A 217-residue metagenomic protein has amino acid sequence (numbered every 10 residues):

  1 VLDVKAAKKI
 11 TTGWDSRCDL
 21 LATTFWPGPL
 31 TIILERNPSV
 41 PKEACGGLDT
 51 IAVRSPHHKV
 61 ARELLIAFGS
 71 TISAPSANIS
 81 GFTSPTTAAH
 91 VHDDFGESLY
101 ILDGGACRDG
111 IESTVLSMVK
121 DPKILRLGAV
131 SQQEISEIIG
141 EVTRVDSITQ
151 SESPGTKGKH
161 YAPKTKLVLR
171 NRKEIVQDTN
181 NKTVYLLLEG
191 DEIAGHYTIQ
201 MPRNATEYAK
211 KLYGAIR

Functional and structural regions predicted by a protein language model:
V1-R217: Active-site-adjacent structural elements in enzyme catalytic cores
